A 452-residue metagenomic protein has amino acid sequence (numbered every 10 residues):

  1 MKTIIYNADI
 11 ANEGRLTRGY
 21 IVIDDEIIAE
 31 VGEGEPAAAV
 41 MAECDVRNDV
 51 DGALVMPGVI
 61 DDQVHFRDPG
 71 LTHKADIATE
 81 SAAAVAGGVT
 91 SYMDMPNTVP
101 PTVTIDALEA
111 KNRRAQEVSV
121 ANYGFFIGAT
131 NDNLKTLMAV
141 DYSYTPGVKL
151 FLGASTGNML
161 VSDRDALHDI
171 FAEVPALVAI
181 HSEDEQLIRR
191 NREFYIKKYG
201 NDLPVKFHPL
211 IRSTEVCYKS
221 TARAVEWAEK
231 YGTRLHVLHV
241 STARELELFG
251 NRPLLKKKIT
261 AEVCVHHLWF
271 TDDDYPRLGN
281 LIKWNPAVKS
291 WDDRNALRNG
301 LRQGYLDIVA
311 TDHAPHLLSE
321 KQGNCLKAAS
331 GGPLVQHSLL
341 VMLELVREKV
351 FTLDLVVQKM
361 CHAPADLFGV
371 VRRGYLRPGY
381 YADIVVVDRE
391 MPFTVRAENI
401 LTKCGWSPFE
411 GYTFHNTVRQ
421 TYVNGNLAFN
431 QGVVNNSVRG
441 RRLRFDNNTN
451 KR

Functional and structural regions predicted by a protein language model:
M1-T3, I10-P57, N435: Histidine-rich, glycine-flanked metal-binding segment
A8, I21, E26, G52 (+15 more regions): Divalent metal-coordination and catalytic microenvironments
A53-V118: Metal-associated gating/positioning segment near the N- to mid-region
H65-K74, T90-I105, F125-T136, F151-S162 (+3 more regions): Divalent metal-binding segments
R113-A129: A glycine-rich helix N-cap at a beta->alpha junction
K135-V309: Histidine/acidic residue-rich metal-binding segments in metalloenzymes
D202-G232, L281, R302-V309, A314-E390: His/Asp/Glu-enriched, well-ordered alpha-helical/loop segment that forms or immediately abuts the divalent-metal
N324, P378-L443: C-terminal cap of metal-dependent C-N hydrolases
